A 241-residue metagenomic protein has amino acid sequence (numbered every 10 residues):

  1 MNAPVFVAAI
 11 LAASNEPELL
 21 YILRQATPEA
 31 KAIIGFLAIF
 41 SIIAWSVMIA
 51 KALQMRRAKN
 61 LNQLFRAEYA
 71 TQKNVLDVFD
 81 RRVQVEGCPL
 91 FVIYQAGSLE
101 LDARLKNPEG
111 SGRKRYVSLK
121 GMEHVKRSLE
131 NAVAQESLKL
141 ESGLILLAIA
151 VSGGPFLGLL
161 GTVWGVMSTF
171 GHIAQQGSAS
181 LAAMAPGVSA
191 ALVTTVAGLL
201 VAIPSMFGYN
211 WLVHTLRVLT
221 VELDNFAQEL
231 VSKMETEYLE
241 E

Functional and structural regions predicted by a protein language model:
M1-A26, S180: Short, strongly hydrophobic alpha-helical membrane anchors
N15-K31, K139-I145, I149-S152: Juxtamembrane loop-transmembrane helix junctions in multi-pass integral membrane proteins, especially the extracellular
A26-N74, V78: Transmembrane alpha-helix/interfacial motif
T27, W45, V78, Y94 (+3 more regions): Residue-level signature of catalytic and energy-coupling elements of molecular machines, predominantly ATP/GTP-dependent
V47-R56, I203-T215: Alpha-helical transmembrane segments of multi-pass membrane proteins
N60-L157, V166-S180, F207-E241: Predominantly long cytosolic amphipathic alpha-helical stalk/bundle segments
G177-L192: Hydrophobic alpha-helical transmembrane segments and adjacent short intramembrane/lumenal linkers of inner/organellar
A190-S205: Hydrophobic alpha-helical transmembrane segments of polytopic membrane proteins
